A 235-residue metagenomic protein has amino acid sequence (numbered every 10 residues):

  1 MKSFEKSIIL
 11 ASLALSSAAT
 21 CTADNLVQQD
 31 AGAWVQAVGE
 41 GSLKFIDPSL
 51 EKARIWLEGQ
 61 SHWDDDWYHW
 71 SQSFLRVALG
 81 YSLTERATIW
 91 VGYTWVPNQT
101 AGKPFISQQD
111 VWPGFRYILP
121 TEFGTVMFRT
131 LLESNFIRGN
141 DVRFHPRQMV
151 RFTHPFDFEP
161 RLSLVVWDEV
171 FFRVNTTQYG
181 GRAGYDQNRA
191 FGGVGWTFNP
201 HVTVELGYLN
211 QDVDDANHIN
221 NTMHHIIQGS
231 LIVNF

Functional and structural regions predicted by a protein language model:
T20-W67: Short glycine/proline- and aromatic-enriched beta-strand/turn motifs that initiate or cap beta-hairpins
Q29-V35, S71-S73, S107-V111, N140-Q148 (+2 more regions): Residues that define the transmembrane beta-barrel architecture of outer-membrane proteins
G41-L43, Y81, Y117-L119, H154-F156 (+2 more regions): Residue-level signature of outer-membrane beta-barrel architecture
F45, W63-W67, P97-K103, T121-F123 (+4 more regions): Gram-negative outer-membrane beta-barrel proteins
F45-I55, R86-V91, E122-V126, F158-S163 (+1 more regions): Repeated loop/turn-to-beta-strand initiation elements of outer-membrane beta-barrel proteins
L57-S61, V91-W95, F128-S134, V166-V170 (+1 more regions): Transmembrane beta-barrel strands of outer-membrane/channel proteins
H69-L119: Hydrophobic/aromatic-rich structural module bridging two neighboring secondary-structure elements via a short loop
F115, M223-F235: Outer-membrane beta-barrel "beta-signal"
